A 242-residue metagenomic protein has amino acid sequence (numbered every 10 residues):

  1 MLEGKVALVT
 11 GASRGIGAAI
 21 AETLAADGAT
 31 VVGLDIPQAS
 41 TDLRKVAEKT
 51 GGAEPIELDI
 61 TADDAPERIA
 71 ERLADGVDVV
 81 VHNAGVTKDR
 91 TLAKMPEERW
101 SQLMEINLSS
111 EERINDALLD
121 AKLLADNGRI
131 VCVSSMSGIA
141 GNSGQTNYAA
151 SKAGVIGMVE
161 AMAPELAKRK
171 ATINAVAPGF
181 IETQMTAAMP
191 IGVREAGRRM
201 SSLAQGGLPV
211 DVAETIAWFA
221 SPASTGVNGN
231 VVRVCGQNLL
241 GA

Functional and structural regions predicted by a protein language model:
T91-L92, R99-S101, G197: Substrate-binding pocket helix/loop in short-chain dehydrogenase/reductase
N115, S151, V159: Active-site helix of classical SDR
D120, P164-E165, T225: Alpha-helical segment proximal to the catalytic Tyr-Lys
N127, A167, T172, V227-G229: Short, small/polar-rich loop/turn modules that mediate ligand/substrate recognition or access, typified
S135: Residue(s) in the substrate-gating loop at a strand-loop-helix junction that position the organic substrate next
A140-S143, N228-A242: Short C-terminal tail/terminal secondary-structure segment of NAD(P)H-dependent dehydrogenase/reductase domains
A175, G197-G229, V234-G236: C-terminal helical subdomain
